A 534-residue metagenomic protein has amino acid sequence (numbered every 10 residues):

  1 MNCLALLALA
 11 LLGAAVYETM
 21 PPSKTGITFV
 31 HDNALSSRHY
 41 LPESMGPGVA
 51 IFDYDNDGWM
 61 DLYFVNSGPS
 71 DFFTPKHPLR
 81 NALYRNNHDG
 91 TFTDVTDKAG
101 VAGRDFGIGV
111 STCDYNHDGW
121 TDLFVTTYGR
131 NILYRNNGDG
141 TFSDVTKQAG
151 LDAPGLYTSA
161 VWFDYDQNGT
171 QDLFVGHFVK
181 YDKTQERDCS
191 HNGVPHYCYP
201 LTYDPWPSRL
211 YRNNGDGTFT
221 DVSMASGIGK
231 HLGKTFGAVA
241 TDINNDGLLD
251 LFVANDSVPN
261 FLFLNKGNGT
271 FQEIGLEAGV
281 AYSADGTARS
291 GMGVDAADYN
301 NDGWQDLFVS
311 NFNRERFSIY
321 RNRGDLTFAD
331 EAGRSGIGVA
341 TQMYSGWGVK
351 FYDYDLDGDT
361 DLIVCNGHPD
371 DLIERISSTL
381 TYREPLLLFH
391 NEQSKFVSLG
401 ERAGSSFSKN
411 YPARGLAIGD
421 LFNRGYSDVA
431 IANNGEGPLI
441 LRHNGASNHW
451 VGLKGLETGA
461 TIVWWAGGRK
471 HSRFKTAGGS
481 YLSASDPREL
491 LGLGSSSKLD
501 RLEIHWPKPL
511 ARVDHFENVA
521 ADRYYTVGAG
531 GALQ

Functional and structural regions predicted by a protein language model:
Y17, W59-N66, D118-T127, L173-H177 (+6 more regions): Hydrophobic beta-strand segments that make up the repeating blades of beta-propeller and related beta-repeat
Y17-T19, T91-V101, T141-L151, G217-G229 (+3 more regions): Blade-edge beta-strand/turn elements of extracellular beta-propeller and related beta-sheet repeat scaffolds
S23-K24, L35, E374, S378-L387 (+1 more regions): Gly/Ser/Thr/Pro-enriched helix-cap/hinge segments flanking short amphipathic alpha-helices
I27-G48, A99-S111, G150-V161, D204 (+8 more regions): Repeat-based blade/solenoid architectures
G46-N56, R85, F106-W120, R135 (+10 more regions): Beta-propeller blade termini
V65-L79, H177-Y203, V364-Y382: Short, conserved, GDST-rich strand-edge loop motifs in beta-rich repeat architectures
N81-N86, W206-N213, L264, R321 (+1 more regions): Beta-propeller blade signature
V95-Y115, V125-Y165, V175-L201, P205-P207 (+1 more regions): Asp-box/WD-like beta-propeller blade repeats and closely related beta-sheet repeat scaffolds
